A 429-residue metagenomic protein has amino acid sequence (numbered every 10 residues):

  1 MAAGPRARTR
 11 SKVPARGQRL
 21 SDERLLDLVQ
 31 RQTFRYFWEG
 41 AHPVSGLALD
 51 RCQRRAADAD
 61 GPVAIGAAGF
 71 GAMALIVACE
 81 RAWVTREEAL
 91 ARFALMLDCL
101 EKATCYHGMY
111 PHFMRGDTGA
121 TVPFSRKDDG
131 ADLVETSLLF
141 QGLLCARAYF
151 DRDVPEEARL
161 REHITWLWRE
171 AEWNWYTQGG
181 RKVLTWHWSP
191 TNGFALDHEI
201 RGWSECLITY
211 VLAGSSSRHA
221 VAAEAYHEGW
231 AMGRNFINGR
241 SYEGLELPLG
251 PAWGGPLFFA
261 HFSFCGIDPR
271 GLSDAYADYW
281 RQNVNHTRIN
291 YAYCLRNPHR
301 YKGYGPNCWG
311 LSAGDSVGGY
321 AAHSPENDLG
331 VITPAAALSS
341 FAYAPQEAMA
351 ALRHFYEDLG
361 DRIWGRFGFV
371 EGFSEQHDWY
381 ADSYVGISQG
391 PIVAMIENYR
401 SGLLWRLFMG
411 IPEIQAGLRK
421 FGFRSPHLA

Functional and structural regions predicted by a protein language model:
A3-A429: Ser/Thr/Asn(+Pro)-rich, low-complexity disordered segments
